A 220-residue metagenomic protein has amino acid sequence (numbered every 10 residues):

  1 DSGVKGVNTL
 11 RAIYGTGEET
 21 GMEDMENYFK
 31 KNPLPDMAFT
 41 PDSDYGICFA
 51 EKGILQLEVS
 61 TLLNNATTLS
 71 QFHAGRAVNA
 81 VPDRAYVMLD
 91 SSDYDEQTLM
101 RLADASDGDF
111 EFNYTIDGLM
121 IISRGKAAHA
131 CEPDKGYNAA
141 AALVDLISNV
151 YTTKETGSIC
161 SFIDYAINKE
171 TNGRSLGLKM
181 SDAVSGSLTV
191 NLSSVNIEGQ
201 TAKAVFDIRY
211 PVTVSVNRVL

Functional and structural regions predicted by a protein language model:
D1-N64, M100, D104, N172-S187: Acidic/histidine-rich catalytic neighborhood of metal-dependent amide-processing enzymes
Q56, L62-L220: Metal-dependent amide/peptide-bond hydrolase catalytic core, centered on the "pita-bread" metallohydrolase fold
